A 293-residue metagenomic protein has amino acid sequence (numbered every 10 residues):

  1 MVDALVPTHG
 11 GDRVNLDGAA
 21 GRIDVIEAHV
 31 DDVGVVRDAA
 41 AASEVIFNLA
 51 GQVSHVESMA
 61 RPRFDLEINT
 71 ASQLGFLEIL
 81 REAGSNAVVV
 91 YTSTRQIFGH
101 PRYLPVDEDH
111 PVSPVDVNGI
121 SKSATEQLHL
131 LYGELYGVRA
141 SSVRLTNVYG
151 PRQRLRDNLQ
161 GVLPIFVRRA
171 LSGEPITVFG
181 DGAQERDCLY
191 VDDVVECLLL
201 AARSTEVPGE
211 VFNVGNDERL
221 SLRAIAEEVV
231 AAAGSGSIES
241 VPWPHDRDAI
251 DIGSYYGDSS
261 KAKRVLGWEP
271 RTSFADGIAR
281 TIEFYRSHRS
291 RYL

Functional and structural regions predicted by a protein language model:
M1-V148, H288: N-terminal Rossmann-like NAD(P)+-binding domain of SDR-like oxidoreductases, especially those catalyzing
A28, L171-L293: C-terminal substrate-binding subdomain of Rossmann-fold SDR/epimerase-dehydratase oxidoreductases
R37-A40, L77-R81, L130, V167 (+4 more regions): A structural alpha-helix within SAM-dependent methyltransferase catalytic domains
V53, P101, S121, R152 (+3 more regions): Gly/Ser/Thr-rich beta-alpha loop segments that engage phosphate groups in nucleotides
S58, D109-H110, V138-L155, I165-L189 (+2 more regions): A conserved pocket-lining segment of Rossmann-fold NAD(P)-dependent short-chain dehydrogenase/reductase
A60-R61, Y103, V117, Q153-N158 (+1 more regions): Short, solvent-exposed loop/turn segments at secondary-structure boundaries
A124, L128, Y132, V162 (+3 more regions): Hydrophobic alpha-helix immediately C-terminal to the catalytic Tyr-X-X-X-Lys motif of short-chain
